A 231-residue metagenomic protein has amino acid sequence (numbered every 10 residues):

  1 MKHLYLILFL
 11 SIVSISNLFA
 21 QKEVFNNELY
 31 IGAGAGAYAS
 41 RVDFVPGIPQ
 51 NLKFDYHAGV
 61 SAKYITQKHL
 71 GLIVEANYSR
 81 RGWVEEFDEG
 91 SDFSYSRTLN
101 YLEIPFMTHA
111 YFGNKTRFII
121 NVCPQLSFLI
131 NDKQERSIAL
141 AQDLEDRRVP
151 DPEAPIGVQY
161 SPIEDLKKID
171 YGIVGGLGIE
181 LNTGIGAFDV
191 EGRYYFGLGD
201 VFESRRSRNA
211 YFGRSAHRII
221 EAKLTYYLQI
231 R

Functional and structural regions predicted by a protein language model:
M1-N26, G34, L224-R231: Bacterial Sec-dependent N-terminal signal peptides
Q21-S61, D170, R231: Short glycine/proline- and aromatic-enriched beta-strand/turn motifs that initiate or cap beta-hairpins
F25-L29, K63-L144, G184, K223-R231: Gram-negative (and chloroplast) outer-membrane scaffold detector with strong preference for beta-barrel transmembrane
N27-L29, L52-Y56, T98-L102, T116 (+2 more regions): Residues that define the transmembrane beta-barrel architecture of outer-membrane proteins
G36-D43, G82-G90, P150-Q159, G199-R205: Flexible, solvent-exposed coil segments and beta strand-coil junctions, predominantly the extracellular/periplasmic
D43-P49, G90-Y95, Y160-E164, S207-F212: Extracellular loop and loop/strand-boundary signature of outer-membrane beta-barrel proteins
R136, L140, L144-S161: Flexible glycine-rich, low-complexity coil/linker segments exposed to the extracellular/periplasmic environment
D170, G175-R231: Predominantly the C-terminal beta-signal and adjacent terminal strand-loop region of outer-membrane beta-barrel
